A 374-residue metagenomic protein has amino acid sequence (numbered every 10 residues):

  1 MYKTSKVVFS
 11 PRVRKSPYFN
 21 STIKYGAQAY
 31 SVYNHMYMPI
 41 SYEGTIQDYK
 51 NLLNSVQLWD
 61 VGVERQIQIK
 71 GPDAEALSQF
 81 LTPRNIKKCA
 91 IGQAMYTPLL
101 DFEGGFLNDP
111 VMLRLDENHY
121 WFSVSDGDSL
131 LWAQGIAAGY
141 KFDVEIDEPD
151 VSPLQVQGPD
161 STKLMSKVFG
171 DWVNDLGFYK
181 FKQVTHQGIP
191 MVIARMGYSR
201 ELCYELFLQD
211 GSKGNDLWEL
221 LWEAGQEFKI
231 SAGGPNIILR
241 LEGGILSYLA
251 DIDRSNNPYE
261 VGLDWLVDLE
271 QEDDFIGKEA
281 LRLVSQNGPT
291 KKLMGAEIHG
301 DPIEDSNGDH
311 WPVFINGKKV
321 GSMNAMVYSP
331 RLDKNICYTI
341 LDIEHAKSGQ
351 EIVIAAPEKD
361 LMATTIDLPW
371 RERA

Functional and structural regions predicted by a protein language model:
M1-T97, G105: Acidic, proline/glycine-enriched N-terminal capping motif
M1-Y25, A29-H35, P39-I40, L113-A374: Conserved, structured C-terminal
D60, D109, E205: Acidic active-site catalytic centers that drive phospho-/nucleotidyl reactions and related ester hydrolyses
P72-N108, S161-I189: Internal amphipathic helical hairpin motif
